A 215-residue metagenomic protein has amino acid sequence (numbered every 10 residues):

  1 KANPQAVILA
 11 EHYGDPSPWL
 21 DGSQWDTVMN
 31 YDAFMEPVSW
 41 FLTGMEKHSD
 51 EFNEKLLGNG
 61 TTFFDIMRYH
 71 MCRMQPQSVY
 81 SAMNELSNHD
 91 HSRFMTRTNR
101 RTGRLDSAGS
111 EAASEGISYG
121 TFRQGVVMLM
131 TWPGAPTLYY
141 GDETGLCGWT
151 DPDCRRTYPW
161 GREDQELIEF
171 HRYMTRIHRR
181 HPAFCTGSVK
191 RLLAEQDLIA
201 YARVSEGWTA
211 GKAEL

Functional and structural regions predicted by a protein language model:
K1: Short acidic catalytic loops
Q5-D151, R179, L193-Q196, R203-W208: Conserved alpha/beta catalytic core and glycan-binding cleft of carbohydrate-active enzymes
Y69, P159-A194, G211-A213: Aromatic- and carboxylate-lined catalytic core of secreted/periplasmic carbohydrate-active enzymes
E111-I117, Y158-Q165: Short, contiguous acidic/charged loop-to-helix segments that flank catalytic cores in large enzymes
D151-Y158: Acyl/amide activation-and-transfer machinery of modular secondary-metabolite enzymes
A200-A202, A213-L215: Ordered hydrophobic segments in well-structured contexts
